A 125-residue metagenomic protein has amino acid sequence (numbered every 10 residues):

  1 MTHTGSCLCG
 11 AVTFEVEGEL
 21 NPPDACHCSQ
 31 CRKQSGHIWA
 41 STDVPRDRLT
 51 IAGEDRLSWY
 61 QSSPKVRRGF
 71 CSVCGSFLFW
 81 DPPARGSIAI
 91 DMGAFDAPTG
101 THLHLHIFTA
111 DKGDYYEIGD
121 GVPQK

Functional and structural regions predicted by a protein language model:
M1-K125: A short Gly-Trp-Pro
